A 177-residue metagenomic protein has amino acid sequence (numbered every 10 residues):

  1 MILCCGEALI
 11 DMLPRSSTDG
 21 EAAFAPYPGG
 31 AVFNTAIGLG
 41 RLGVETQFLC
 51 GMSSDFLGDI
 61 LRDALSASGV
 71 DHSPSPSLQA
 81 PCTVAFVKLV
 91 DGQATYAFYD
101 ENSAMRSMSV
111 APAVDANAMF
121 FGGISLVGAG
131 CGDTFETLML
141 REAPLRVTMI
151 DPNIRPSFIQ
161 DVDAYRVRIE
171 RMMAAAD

Functional and structural regions predicted by a protein language model:
M1-S68: Glycine-rich phosphate/adenosyl-contacting loop at the front of the ribokinase-like
C5, Y27-N34, L78, M105-M108 (+1 more regions): Short secondary-structure boundary/capping elements
C5-A8, M12, M52, E101-N102 (+2 more regions): Fold-independent oxyanion-binding glycine-rich loops and adjacent beta-strand/coil segments at enzyme active sites
M12-L13, A97, N117, A129: Residues that scaffold the ATP/ADP-binding catalytic core of kinase and kinase-like folds
S16-S17, R62, V110, G132-D133 (+1 more regions): Short amphipathic alpha-helical segments
A25, A97-A104, L126, R155-Q160: Short, flexible loop segments at the rims of nucleotide/cofactor-binding pockets, characterized by
E45-G123: Conserved N-terminal subdomain of the carbohydrate kinase-like
A118, I124-D177: Conserved beta-alpha-beta core of the PfkB/ribokinase-like small-molecule kinase fold
